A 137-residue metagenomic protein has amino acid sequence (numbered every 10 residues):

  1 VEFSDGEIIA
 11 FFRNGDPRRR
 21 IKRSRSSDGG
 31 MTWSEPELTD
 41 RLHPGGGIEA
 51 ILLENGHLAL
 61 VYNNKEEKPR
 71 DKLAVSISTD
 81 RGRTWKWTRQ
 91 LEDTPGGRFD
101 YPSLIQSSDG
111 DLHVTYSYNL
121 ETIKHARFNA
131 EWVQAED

Functional and structural regions predicted by a protein language model:
V1-D137: Asp-box/BNR beta-propeller blade signature and adjacent active/binding-site loops in extracellular glycan-interacting
